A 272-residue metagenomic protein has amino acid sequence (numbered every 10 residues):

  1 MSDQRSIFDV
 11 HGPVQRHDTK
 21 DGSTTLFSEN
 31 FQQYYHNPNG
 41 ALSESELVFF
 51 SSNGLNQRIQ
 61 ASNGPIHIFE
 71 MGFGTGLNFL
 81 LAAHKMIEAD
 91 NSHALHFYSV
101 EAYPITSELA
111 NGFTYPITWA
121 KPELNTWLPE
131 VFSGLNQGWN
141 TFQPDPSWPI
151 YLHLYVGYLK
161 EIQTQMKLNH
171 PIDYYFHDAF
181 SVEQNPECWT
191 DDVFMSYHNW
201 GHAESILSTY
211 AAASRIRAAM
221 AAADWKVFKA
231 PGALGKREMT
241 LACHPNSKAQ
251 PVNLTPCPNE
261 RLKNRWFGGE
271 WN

Functional and structural regions predicted by a protein language model:
M1-Y35: N-terminal auxiliary segments of SAM/dcSAM-dependent transferases
S2-D3, G12-H17, Q143-W148, E238-N272: SAM/dcSAM-binding transferase cores
L55-H170, D191, A223, A233-L234 (+1 more regions): The AdoMet/dcAdoMet-binding core of the Class I SAM-like
D173-C188: A short SAM/SAH-binding and catalytic strip from SAM-dependent methyltransferases
Y174-H177, A203-A211: Conserved beta-strand signature within the Rossmann-like core of class I S-adenosyl-L-methionine
E187-E204: A short glycine-rich, Lys/Arg-flanked "PGG" loop and its adjoining helix->strand segment in the class I
R217-E238: Conserved Class I S-adenosyl-L-methionine
